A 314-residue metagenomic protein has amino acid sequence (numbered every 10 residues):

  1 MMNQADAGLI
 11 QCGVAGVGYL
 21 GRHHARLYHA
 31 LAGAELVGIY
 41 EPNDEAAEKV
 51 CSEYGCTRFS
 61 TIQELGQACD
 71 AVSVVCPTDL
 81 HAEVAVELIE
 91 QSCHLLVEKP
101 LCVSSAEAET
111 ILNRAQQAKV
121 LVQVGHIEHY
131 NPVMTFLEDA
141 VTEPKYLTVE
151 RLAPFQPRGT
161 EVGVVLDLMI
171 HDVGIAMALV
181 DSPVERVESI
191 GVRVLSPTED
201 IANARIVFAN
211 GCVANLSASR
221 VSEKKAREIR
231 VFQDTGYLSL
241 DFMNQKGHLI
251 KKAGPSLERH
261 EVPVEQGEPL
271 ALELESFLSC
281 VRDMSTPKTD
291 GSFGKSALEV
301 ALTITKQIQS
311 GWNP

Functional and structural regions predicted by a protein language model:
M1-D6, A71-V74, L278-P314: C-terminal helix-rich "cap/oligomerization" subdomain common to oxidoreductases
M1-Y54, A176: N-terminal Rossmann-like dinucleotide-binding module
H24, Y54-L112: Beta-loop-alpha module in the N-terminal Rossmann-like domain of NAD(P)-dependent dehydrogenases, especially those
P42, L240, E261-E275, T289: Active-site loop of classical SDR/Rossmann-like NAD(P)-dependent oxidoreductases, centered on the catalytic Tyr-X3-Lys
C56, Q91-C93, A118-L121, C212: A short helix->loop->beta-strand "cap" motif at the edges of active sites that frequently abuts
C102-G159: A contiguous active-site-proximal alpha/beta segment in oxidoreductase catalytic domains
G125-P132, F155-V184, F293-G294: Mid-domain beta-loop-alpha active-site segment that forms a flexible, acidic cofactor/metal-binding surface
V173-Q245, A271-S285: Contiguous beta-strand/loop segments that form the cofactor/metal-binding neighborhood of enzyme cores
